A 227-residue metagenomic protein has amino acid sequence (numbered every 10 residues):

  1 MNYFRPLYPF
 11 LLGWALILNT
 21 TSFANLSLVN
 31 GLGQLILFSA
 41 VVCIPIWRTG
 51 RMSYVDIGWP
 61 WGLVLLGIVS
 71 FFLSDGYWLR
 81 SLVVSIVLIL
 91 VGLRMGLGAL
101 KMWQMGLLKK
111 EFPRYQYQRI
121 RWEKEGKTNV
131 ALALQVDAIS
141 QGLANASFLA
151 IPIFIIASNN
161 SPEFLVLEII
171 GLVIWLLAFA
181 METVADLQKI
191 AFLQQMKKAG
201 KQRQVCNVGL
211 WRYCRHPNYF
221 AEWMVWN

Functional and structural regions predicted by a protein language model:
M1-R215, F220-N227: Membrane-anchoring alpha-helices and their flanking helix-loop junctions
